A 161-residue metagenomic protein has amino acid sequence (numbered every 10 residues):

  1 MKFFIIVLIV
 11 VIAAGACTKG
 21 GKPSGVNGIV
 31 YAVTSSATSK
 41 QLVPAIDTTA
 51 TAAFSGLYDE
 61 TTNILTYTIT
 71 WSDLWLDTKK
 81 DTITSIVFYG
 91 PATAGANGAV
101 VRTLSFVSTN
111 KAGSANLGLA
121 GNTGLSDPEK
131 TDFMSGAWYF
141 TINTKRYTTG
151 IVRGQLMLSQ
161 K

Functional and structural regions predicted by a protein language model:
M1-C17: Sec-dependent bacterial lipoprotein signal peptides
C17-I86, G90-K161: Metal-centered catalytic cores of metalloenzymes
